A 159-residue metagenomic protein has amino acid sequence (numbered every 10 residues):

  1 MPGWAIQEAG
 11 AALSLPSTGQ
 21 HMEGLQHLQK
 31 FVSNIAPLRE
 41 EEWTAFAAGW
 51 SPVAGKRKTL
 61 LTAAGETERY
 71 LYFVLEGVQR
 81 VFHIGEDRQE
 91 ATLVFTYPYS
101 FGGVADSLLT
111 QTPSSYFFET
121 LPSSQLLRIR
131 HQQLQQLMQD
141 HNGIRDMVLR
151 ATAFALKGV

Functional and structural regions predicted by a protein language model:
W4, L13-A54, D106-S107: Cyclic nucleotide-binding regulatory module and flanking cytosolic helices
S51, L60, V78-H83, F101 (+1 more regions): Short beta-strand segments in beta-sandwich/barrel cores
K56, L75-E76, Y97, P122: A cytosolic small-molecule/anion-sensing beta-strand core signal
L61-E66: Short phosphate-coordinating micro-motif centered on Lys-Gly-acidic
R69, F73-V81, P98-Y99: Glycine- and acidic-residue-biased ligand/ion/polar-headgroup-sensing regions
H83, Q89-T92: Compact nucleic-acid interaction/catalytic patches
T92-A153, K157: Cyclic-nucleotide recognition modules
